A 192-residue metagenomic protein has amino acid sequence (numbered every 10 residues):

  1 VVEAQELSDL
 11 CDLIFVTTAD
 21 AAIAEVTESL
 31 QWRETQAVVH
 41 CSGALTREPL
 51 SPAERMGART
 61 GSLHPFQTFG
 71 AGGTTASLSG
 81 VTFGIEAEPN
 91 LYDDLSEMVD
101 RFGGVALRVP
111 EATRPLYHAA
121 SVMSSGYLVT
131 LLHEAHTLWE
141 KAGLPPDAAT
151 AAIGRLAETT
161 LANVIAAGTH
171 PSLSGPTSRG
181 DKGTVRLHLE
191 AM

Functional and structural regions predicted by a protein language model:
V1-T74: Rossmann-like NAD(P)(H) cofactor-binding subdomain of soluble oxidoreductases
A21-A22, L45, N90, R114 (+2 more regions): Short alpha-helical
G57, T74-A166: Internal alpha-helical scaffold of NAD(P)-dependent oxidoreductase catalytic cores
T160-M192: Interdomain hinge/lid region at the active-site interface of Rossmann-like NAD(P)-dependent oxidoreductases
